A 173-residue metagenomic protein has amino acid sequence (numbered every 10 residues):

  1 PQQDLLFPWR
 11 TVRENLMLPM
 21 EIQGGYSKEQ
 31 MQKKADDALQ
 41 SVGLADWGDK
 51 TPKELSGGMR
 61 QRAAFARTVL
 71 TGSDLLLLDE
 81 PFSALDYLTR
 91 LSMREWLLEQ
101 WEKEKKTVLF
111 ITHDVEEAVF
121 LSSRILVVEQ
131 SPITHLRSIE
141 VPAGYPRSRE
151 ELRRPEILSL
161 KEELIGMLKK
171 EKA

Functional and structural regions predicted by a protein language model:
R10-M17: Short coil-to-helix segment of the ABC ATPase nucleotide-binding domain corresponding to the Q-loop/switch region
R13, G48-T51: Signature (C-motif/LSGGQ) region and adjacent switch/coupling loops of ABC-type ATPase nucleotide-binding domains
M17, K28-W47: Conserved ABC ATPase "signature" region
T51-L55, M59: Conserved ABC ATPase signature
F65: Hydrophobic anchor residue at the start of the ABC signature
L70-D74: A short, proline-enriched helix->beta-strand linker immediately N-terminal to the Walker B motif in ABC-type P-loop
L76-D79: Catalytic Walker B motif of ABC-type/P-loop ATPase nucleotide-binding domains
R90-E104: Helical segment within the ABC ATPase nucleotide-binding domain
